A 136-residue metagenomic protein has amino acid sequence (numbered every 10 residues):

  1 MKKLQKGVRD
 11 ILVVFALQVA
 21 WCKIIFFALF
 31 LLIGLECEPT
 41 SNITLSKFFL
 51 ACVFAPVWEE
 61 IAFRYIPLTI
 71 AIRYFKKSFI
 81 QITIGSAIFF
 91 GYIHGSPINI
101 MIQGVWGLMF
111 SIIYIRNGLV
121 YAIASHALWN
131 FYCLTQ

Functional and structural regions predicted by a protein language model:
M1-A55, I61, L68-Y74: Juxtamembrane helix-loop-helix connectors linking adjacent transmembrane helices in multi-pass membrane enzymes
L45-Q136: Transmembrane helix-loop-helix hairpins at the membrane interface of multi-pass integral membrane proteins
